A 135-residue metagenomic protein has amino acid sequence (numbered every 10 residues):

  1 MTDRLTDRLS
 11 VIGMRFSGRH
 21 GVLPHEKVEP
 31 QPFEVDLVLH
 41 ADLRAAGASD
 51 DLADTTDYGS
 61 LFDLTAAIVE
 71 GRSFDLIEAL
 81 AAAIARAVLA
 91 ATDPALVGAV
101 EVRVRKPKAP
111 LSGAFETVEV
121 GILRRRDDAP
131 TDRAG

Functional and structural regions predicted by a protein language model:
M1-G135: N-terminal, polar/charged subdomain of small-to-medium soluble alpha/beta proteins
